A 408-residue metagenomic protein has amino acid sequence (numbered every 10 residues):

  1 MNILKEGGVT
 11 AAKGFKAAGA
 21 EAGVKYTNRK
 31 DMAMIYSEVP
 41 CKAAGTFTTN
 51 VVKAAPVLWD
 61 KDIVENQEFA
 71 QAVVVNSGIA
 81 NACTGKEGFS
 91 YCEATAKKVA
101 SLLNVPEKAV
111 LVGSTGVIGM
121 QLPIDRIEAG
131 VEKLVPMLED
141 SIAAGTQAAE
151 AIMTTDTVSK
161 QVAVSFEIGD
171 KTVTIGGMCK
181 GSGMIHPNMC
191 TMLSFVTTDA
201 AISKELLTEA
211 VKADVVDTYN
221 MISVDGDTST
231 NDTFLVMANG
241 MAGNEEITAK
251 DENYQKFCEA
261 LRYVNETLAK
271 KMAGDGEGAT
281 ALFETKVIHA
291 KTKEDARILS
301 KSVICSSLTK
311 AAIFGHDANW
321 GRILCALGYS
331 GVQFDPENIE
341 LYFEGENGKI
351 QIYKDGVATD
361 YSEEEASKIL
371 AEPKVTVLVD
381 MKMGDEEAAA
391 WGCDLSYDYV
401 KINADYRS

Functional and structural regions predicted by a protein language model:
M1-N76, A80-S90, A100-S408: A structural signal for small-residue-enriched, beta-sheet-centric alpha/beta enzyme cores and oligomeric scaffold folds
